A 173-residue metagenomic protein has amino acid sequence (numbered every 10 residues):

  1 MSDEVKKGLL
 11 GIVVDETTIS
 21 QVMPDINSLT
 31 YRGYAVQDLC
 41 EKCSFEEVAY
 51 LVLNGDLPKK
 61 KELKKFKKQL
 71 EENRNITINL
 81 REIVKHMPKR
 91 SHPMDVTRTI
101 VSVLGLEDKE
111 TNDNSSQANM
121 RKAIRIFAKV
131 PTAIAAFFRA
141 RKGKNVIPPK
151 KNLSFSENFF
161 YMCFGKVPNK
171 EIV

Functional and structural regions predicted by a protein language model:
M1-V173: Hydrophobic alpha-helical bundle cores within soluble ligand-binding/oligomerization subdomains
